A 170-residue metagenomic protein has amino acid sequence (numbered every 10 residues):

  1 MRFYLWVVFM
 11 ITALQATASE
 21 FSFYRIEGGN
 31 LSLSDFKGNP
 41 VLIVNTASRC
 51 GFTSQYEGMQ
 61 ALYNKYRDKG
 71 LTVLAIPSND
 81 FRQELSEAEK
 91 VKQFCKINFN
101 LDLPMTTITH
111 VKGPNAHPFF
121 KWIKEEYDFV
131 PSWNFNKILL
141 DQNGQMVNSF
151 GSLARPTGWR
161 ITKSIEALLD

Functional and structural regions predicted by a protein language model:
Y4-T12: Sec-dependent N-terminal signal peptides
I11-S34, S54: N-terminal "domain-start" segment that seeds a small globular fold
K37-V44: Local sequence-structure signature of Cys/Sec-based thiol-disulfide redox active-site neighborhoods
N45-R49: Amphipathic alpha-helical repeat scaffolds
F52-A116: Structural microenvironment flanking redox-active thiols in thiol-disulfide oxidoreductases
K121-D170: Thiol-/selenol-based redox modules, centered on thioredoxin-like and closely related oxidoreductase domains
